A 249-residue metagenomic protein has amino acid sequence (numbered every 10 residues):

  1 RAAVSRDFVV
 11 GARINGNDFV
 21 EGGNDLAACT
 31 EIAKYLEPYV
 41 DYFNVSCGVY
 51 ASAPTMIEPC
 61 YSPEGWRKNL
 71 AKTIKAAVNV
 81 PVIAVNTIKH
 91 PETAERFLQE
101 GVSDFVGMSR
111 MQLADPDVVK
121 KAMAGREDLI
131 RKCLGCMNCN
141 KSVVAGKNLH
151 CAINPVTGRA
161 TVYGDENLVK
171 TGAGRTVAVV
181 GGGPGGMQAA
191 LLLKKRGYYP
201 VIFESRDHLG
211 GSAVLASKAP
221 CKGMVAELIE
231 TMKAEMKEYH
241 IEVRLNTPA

Functional and structural regions predicted by a protein language model:
R1-V180, P184, Q188-P200, H208: Flavin-dependent oxidoreductase catalytic cores
A178-N246: Beta1-alpha1 glycine-rich phosphate/pyrophosphate-binding loop at the start of Rossmann-like nucleotide-binding domains
A249: Phosphate-bearing ligand-interacting subdomains that bind or position ATP/ADP/UDP/GDP/NAD(P) or nucleotide-linked
